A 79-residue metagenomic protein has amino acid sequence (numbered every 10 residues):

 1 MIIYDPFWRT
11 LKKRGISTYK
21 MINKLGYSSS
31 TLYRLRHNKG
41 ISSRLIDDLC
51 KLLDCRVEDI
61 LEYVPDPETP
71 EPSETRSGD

Functional and structural regions predicted by a protein language model:
M1-K20: A short, Lys/Arg-rich alpha-helix, primarily the initiator
W8, Y19, Y33, D47 (+1 more regions): Residues within the helices of the helix-turn-helix
K12, N23, K51: Alpha-helical residues within the helix-turn-helix
G15-Y33: Short alpha-helical DNA-recognition segment
K39-K51: Short, basic-rich loop-to-helix N-cap that marks the start of a DNA-contacting helix
E62-D79: Short, charged recognition helix plus adjacent turn of helix-turn-helix-like nucleic-acid-binding domains
